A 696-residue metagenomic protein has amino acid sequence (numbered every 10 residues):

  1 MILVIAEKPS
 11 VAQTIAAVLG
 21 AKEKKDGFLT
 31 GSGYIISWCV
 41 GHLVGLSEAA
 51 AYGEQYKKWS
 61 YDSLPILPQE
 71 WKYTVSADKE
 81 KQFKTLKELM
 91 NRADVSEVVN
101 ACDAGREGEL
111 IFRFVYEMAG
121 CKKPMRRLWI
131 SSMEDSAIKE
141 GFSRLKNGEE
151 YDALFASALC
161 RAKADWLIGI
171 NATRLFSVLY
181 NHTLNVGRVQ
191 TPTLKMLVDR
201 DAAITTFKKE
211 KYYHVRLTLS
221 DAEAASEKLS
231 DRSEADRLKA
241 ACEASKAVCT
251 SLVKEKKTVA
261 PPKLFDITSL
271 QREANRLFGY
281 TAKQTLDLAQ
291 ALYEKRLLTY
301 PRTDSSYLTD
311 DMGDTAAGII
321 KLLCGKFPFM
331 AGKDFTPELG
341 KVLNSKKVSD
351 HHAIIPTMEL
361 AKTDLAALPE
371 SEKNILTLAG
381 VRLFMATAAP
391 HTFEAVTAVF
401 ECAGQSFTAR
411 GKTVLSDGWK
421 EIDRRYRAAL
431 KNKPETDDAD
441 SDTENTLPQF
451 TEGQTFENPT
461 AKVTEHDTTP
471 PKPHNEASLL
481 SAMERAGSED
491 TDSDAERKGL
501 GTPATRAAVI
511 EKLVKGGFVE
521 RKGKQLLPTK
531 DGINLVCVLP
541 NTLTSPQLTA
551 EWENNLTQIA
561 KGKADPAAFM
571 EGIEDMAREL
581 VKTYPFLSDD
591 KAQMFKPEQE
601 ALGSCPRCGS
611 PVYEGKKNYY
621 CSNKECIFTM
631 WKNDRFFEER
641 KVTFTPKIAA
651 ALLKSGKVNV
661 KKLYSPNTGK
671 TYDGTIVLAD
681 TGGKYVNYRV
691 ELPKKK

Functional and structural regions predicted by a protein language model:
M1, A101-A104, N181-T183, K254-K263 (+3 more regions): Conserved short loop/turn motifs at secondary-structure junctions
M1-A162, W166, R427, P470: Intrinsically disordered, low-complexity regulatory segments
I2-L3, K25, K79, M90 (+4 more regions): Basic, low-complexity terminal or inter-domain segments flanking catalytic cores
A6-E7, W38-V40, C102, I168 (+5 more regions): Flexible glycine-/small-residue-rich
P9-A16, G33-I36, V40, S76-K87 (+18 more regions): Amphipathic alpha-helical transducer elements in NTP-driven molecular machines
D135-L217, K254-T258: C-terminal or mid-to-C-terminal helical accessory/interaction module adjacent to the motor/catalytic core
R232-F265, Q271: Metal- or metallocofactor-binding catalytic centers and their adjacent structured scaffolds across diverse enzyme
